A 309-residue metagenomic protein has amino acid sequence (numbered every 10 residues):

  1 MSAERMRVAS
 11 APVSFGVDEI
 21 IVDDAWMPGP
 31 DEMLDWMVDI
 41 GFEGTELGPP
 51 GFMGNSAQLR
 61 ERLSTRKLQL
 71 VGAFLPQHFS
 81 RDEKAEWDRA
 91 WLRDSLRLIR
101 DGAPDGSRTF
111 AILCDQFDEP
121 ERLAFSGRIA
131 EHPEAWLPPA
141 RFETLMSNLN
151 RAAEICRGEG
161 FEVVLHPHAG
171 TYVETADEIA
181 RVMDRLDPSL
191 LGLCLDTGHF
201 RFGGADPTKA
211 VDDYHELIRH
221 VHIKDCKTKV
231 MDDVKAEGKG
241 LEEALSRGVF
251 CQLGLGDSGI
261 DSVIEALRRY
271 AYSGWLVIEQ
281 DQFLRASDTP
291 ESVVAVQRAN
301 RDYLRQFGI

Functional and structural regions predicted by a protein language model:
M1-S107, P139-A140, S147-R151, R157-E159 (+5 more regions): N-terminal pre-domain/capping segments
V13-F15, G48-P50, L75-S80, C114-D118 (+5 more regions): Active-site beta-loop-alpha junctions enriched in small/polar residues
G44-T45, F142, M146-D257, G308: Acidic/histidine-rich catalytic cores of soluble enzymes
P76-R93, E119-L137, A236, L241-L245 (+1 more regions): Surface-exposed, active-site-proximal loop segments in enzymatic domains
P104-H132, E159-H168: Active-site groove signature of glycoside hydrolases
I264-Q282: Short glycine/proline-rich, acidic loop/turn segments that cap or connect secondary-structure elements
V277-A295: A short, acidic, flexible beta-alpha connecting loop/helix-capping segment that sits on the rim of active
